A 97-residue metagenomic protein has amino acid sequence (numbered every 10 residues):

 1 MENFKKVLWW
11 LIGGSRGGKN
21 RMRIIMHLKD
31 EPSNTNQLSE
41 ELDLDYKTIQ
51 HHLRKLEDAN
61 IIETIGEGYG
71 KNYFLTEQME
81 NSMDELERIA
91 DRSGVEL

Functional and structural regions predicted by a protein language model:
M1-L8, R16, E77-L97: Amphipathic alpha-helical dimerization/coiled-coil segments that flank or bridge DNA-binding/regulatory modules
G14-R21: Short helix-coil-helix linker/hinge
K19, D30-N34: Short capping segments at the starts of secondary-structure elements
M22-M26: Pre-recognition alpha-helix immediately N-terminal to the DNA-recognition helix within helix-turn-helix or winged-helix
Q37-E41: A short acidic, leucine-rich amphipathic alpha-helix
N60: Glycine-centered, phosphate/nucleic-acid-interacting loop/turn motifs that mediate DNA/RNA or nucleotide
G66-N72: Short, Lys/Arg-rich nucleic-acid/phosphate-binding segment
